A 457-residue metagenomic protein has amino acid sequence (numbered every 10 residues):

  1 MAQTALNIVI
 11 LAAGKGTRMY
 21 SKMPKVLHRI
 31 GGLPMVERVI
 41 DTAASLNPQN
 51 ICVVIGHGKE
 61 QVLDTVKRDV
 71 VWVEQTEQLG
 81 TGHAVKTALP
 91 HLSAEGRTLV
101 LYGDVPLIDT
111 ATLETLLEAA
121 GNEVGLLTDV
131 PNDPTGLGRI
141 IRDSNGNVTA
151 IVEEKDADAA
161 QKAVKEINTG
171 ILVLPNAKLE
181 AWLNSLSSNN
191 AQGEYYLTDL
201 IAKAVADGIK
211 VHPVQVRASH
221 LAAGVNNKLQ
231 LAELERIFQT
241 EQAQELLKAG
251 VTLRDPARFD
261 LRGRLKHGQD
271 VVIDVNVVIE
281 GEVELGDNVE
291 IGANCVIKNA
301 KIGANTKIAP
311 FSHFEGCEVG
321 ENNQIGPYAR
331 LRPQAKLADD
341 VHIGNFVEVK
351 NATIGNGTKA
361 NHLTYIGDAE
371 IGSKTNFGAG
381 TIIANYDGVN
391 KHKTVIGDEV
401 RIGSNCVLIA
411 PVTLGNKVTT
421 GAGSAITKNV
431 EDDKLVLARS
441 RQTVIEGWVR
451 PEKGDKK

Functional and structural regions predicted by a protein language model:
M1-N7, L33-E118, K456: Conserved N-terminal catalytic core of the sugar/cofactor nucleotidyltransferase
M1-S21: N-terminal nucleotide-binding beta1-loop-alpha1 segment
A2-T4, K165-H267: Conserved alpha/beta core of the MobA/IspD/sugar-nucleotide pyrophosphorylase nucleotidyltransferase superfamily
A12, I55, Y102, T128-D129: Short beta-strand/turn micro-motifs composed of small residues that flank or help shape donor/cofactor-binding pockets
M23-R29, E74, L186-N189: Short glycine-enriched, charge-decorated loop/helix-capping segments at active-site entrances that position
R68, I108-A191: Conserved core of the sugar-phosphate nucleotidyltransferase
L265-A335: Acidic, glycine-rich loop-and-beta core segments that form the ion-binding/anion-interacting portion of active sites
K307-K457: Glycine-rich hexapeptide-repeat left-handed beta-helix
